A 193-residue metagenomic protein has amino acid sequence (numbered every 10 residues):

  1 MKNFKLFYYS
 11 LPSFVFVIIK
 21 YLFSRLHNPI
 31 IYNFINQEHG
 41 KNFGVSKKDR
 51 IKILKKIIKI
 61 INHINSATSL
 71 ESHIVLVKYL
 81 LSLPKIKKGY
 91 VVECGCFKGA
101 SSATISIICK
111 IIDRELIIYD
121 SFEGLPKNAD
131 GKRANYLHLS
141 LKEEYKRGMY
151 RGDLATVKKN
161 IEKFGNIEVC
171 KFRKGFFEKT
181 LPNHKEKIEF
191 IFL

Functional and structural regions predicted by a protein language model:
M1-I64: Membrane-proximal basic amphipathic "stem/tether" segments
K48-A67, L81, K85-L193: S-adenosylmethionine/decaboxylated-SAM
E71-L76: N-terminal pre-P-loop "Q-motif" helix
